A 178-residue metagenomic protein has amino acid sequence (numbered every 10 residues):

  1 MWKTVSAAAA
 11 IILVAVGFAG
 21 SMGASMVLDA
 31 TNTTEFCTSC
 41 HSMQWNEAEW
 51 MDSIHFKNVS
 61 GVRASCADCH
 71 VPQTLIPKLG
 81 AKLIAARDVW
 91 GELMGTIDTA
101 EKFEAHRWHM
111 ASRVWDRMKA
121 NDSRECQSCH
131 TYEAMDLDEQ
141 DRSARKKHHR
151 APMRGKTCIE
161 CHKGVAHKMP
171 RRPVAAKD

Functional and structural regions predicted by a protein language model:
M1-D178: Short sequence/structural segments immediately N-terminal
